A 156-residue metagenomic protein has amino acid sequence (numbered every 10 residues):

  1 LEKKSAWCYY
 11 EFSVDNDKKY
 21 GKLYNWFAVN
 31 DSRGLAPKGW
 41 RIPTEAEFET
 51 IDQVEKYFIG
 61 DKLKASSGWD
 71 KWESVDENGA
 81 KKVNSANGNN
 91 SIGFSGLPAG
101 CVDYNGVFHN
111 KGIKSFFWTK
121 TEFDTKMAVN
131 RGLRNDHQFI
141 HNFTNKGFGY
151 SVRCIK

Functional and structural regions predicted by a protein language model:
L1-K156: Conserved positions within compact, well-structured domain cores
